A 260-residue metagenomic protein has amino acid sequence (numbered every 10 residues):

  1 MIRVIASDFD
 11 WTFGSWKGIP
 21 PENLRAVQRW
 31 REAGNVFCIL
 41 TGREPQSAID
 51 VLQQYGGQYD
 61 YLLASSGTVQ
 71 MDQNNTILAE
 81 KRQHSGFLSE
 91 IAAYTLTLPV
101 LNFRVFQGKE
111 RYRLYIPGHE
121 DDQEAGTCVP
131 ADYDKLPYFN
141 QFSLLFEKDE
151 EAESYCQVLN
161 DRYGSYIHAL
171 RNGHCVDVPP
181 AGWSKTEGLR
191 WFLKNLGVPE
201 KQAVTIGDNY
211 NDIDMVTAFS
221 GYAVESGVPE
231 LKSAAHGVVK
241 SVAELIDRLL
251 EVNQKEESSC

Functional and structural regions predicted by a protein language model:
M1-S7, E22, V198: Non-catalytic pre-domain segments flanking phosphatase-related domains
I2-K17, V216: Asp-based phosphoryl-transfer active-site loop
W11, R43, D208-N209: Active-site metal-binding loops of divalent metal-dependent hydrolases
P21-I116: Active-site phosphate-binding/coordination module
C38, L63, V204-I206, Y222 (+1 more regions): Hydrophobic/aromatic beta-strand patches that form the interior of the parallel beta-sheet core in alpha/beta enzyme
Y55-Q58, L78-R82, H119-E124, T186-E187 (+1 more regions): Short, hinge-like loop/turn segments at secondary-structure boundaries
L98-N102, F106-A218, S226, S233: Conserved acidic, metal-coordinating active-site core of Asp-based, Mg2+-dependent phosphoryl-transfer enzymes
P199, T217-C260: Asp-based, Mg2+/Mn2+-dependent phosphohydrolase catalytic module
